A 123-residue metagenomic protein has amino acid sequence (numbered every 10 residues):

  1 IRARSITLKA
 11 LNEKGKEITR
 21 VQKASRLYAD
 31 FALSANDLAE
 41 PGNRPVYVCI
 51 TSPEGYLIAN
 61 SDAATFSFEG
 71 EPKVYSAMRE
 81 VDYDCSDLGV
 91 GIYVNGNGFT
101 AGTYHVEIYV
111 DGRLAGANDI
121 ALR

Functional and structural regions predicted by a protein language model:
I1-R123: Membrane-proximal structural modules of membrane-associated proteins and complexes
